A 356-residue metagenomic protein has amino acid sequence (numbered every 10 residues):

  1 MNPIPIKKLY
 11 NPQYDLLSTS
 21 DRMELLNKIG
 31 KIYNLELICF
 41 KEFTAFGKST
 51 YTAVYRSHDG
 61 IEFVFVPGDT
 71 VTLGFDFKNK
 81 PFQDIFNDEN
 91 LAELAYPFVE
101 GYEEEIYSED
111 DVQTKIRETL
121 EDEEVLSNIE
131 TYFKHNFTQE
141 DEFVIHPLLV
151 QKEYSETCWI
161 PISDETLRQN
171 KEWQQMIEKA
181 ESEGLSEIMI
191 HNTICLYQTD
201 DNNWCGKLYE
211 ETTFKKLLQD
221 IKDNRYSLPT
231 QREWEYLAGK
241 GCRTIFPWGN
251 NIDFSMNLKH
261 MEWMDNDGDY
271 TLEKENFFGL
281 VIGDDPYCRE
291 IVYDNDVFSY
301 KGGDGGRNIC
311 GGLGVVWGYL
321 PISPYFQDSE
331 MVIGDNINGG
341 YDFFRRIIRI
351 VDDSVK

Functional and structural regions predicted by a protein language model:
M1-S227, G334-K356: Extended beta-strand/loop cores of jelly-roll/beta-sandwich
N2-L25, K274, F278, G283-K356: Surface-exposed recognition segments
V66, I194-G312: Functional-site microenvironments in short loops/helix caps that host divalent-cation chemistry
Y102-E103, T166-L167, K171-H191, S227 (+3 more regions): Repeat-unit-sized solenoid/scaffold elements
